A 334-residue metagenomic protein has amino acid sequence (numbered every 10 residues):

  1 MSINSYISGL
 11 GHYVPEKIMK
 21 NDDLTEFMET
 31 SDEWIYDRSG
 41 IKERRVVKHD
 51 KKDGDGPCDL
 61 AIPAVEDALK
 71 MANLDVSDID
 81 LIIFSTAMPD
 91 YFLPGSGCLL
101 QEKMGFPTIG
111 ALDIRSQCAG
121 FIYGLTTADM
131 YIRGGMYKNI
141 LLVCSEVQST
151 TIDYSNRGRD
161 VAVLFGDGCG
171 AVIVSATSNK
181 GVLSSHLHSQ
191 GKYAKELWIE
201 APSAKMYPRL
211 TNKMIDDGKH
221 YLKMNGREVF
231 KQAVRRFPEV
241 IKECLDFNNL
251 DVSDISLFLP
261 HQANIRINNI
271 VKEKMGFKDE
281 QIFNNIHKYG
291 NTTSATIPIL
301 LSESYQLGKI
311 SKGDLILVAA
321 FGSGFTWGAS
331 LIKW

Functional and structural regions predicted by a protein language model:
M1-D53, N156-K231, E239, W334: Condensing-enzyme catalytic core mediating Claisen C-C bond formation in acyl metabolism
I7-G9, I35, A68, I79-I82 (+9 more regions): Buried hydrophobic positions in well-ordered alpha/beta secondary-structure cores of metabolic enzymes
S8-G11, S85, R115, I140-E146 (+3 more regions): Short beta-strand segments
M28-D37, Y91-G105, L142-T151, R209-I215 (+1 more regions): Acidic-glycine-rich active-site phosphate/pyrophosphate-binding loop
C58, I62-V65, L69, M88-P89 (+6 more regions): Claisen-condensing/thiolase-fold acyl-transfer catalytic domains that form or cleave C-C bonds in fatty acid
M71-F106: Anion-binding (especially nucleotide phosphate/pyrophosphate-binding) glycine-rich loop and adjoining beta-alpha core
S77-S85, V252-H261: Short glycine-rich phosphate-binding loop at a beta-alpha junction
R133-G168: Flexible, glycine-rich active-site loops centered on histidine and acidic residues that chelate a metal or position
